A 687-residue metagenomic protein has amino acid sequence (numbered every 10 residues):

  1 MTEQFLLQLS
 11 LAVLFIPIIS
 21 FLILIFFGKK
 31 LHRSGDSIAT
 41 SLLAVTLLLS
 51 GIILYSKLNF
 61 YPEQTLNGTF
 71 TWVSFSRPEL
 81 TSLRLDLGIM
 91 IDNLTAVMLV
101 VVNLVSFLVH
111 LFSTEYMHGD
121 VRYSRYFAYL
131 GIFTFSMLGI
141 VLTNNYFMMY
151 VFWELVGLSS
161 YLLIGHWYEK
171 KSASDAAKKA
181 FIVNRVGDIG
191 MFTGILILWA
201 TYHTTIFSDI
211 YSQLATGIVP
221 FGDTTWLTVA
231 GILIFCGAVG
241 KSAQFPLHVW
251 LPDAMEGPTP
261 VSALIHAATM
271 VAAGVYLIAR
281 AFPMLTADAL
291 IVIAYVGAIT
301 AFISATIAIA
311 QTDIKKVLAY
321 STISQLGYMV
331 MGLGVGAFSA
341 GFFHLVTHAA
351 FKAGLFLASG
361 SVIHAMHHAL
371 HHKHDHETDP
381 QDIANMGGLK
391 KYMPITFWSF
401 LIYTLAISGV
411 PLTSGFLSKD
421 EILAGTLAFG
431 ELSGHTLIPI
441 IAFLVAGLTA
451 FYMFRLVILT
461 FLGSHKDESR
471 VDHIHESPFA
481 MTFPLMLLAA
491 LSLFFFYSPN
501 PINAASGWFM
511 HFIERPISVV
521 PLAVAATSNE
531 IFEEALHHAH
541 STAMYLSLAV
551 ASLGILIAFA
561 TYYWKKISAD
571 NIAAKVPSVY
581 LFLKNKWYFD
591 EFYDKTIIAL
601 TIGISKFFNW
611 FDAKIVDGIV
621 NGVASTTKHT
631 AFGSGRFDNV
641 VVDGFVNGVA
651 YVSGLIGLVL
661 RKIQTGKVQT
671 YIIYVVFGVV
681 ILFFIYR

Functional and structural regions predicted by a protein language model:
M1-L9, F26-A128, Y202-T224, T228 (+4 more regions): Transmembrane helix-loop-helix hairpins at membrane boundaries of multipass inner-membrane proteins
L14-G28, F107, V239, A301: N-terminal signal-anchor/start-transfer transmembrane helix
F21-I25, A305-I307, L456, I555-Y563 (+1 more regions): Alpha-helical transmembrane segments
S41-N59, G187-L198, F400-S408, P484-G507 (+1 more regions): Hydrophobic alpha-helical membrane-insertion segments
E63-R84, I206-P220, S418-F429, P501-H537: Membrane-interfacial helical/loop segments at transmembrane boundaries in membrane proteins
L80-V102, D223-A238, L437-A446, A526-I555: Hydrophobic alpha-helical transmembrane segments
S82, M90, P501-A549, A560-R687: Aromatic-capped, Gly/Pro-kinked transmembrane alpha-helices
L108-M149, L158-E476, L491, Y497: Hydrophobic transmembrane alpha-helices and their helix-loop junctions in integral membrane proteins
